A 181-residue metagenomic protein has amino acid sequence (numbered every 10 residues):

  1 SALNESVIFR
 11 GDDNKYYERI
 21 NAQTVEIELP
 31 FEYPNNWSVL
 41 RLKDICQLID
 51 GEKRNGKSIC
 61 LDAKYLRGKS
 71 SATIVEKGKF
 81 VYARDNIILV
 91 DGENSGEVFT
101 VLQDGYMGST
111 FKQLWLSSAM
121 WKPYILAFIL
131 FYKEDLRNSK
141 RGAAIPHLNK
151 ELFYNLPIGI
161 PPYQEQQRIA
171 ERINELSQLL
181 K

Functional and structural regions predicted by a protein language model:
S1, D12-D13, N55-A63, S139-G142: Short coil/turn segments at secondary-structure boundaries
S1-T24: Extended, domain-scale alpha-helical bundle/helix-rich regions
R19-I20, V101, A144-L148: Short helix-capping and inter-helix turn/linker motifs at the boundaries of alpha-helical repeat units
N21-K53, D62-L66, G159-E171, L176-K181: Non-catalytic DNA-recognition/assembly elements of restriction-modification systems
Y33-L42, E97-V98, L116-P123, P146 (+1 more regions): Catalytic cores of nucleotide-enabled group-transfer and carboxylate-activating enzymes in metabolic and assembly-line
R67-K69, K79, A83-L130, K140-G142 (+1 more regions): A short beta-sheet element
I125, Y132-K133, Q166-I169: Interdomain signal-transducing alpha-helices
I129-K133, R137, S177: Short amphipathic alpha-helical signal-transduction/dimerization elements
